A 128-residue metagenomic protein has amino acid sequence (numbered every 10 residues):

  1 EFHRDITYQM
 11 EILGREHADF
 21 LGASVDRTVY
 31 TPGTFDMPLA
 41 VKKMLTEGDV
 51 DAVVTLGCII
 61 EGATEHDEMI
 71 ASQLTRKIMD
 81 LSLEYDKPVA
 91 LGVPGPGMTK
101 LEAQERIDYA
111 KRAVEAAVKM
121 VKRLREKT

Functional and structural regions predicted by a protein language model:
E1-F2, G57-I59, V93-G97: Short, ordered loop/turn segments at secondary-structure junctions
E1-Y30: Glycine-rich phosphate/diphosphate-binding loop of Rossmann-like nucleotide-binding domains
D26-F35, G95: Short beta->alpha junction loops
L39-I78: Glycine-rich phosphate-binding loop
I70-G95: Short, acidic/small-residue loops that bind anionic groups at enzyme active sites
P96-D108: Phosphate-binding/catalytic loops
I107-T128: A charged, well-structured terminal subsegment
